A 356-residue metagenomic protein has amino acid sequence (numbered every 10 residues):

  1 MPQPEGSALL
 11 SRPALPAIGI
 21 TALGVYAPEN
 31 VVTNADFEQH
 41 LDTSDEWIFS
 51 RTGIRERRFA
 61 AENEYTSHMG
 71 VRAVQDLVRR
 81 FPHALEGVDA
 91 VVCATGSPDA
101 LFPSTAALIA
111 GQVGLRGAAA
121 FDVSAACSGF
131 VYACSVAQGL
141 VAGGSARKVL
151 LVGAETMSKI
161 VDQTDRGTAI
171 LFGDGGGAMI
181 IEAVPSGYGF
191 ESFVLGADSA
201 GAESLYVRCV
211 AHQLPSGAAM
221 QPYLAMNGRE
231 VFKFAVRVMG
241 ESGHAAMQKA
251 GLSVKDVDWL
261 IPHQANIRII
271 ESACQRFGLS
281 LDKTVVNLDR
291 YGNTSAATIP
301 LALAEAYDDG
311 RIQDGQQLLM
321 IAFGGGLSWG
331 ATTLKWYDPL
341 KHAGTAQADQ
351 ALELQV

Functional and structural regions predicted by a protein language model:
P2-E5, S67, V71-V74, S97-P98 (+6 more regions): Claisen-condensing/thiolase-fold acyl-transfer catalytic domains that form or cleave C-C bonds in fatty acid
P2-E62, D165-K233, R237, E241 (+1 more regions): Condensing-enzyme catalytic core mediating Claisen C-C bond formation in acyl metabolism
T21-G24, A94, S124, V149-E155 (+4 more regions): Short beta-strand segments
V31-V32, F102-S104, V161-D165, W329-T333: Short acidic, glycine/serine/threonine-rich loops at helix termini
L41-S50, A100-G114, L151-M157, V210-G217 (+1 more regions): Acidic-glycine-rich active-site phosphate/pyrophosphate-binding loop
A73-D89, E241-D258, A306-R311: Phosphate/pyrophosphate-binding loops at sites that engage ATP/ADP/AMP, CoA/4′-phosphopantetheine, polyphosphate
R80, A84-R116: Anion-binding (especially nucleotide phosphate/pyrophosphate-binding) glycine-rich loop and adjoining beta-alpha core
A142-G175: Flexible, glycine-rich active-site loops centered on histidine and acidic residues that chelate a metal or position
